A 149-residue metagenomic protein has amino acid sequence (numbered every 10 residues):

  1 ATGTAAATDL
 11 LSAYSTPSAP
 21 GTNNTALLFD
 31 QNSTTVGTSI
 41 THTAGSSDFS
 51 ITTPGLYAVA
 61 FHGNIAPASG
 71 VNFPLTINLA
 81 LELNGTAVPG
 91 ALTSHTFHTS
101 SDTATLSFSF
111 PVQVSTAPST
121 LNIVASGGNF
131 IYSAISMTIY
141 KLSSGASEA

Functional and structural regions predicted by a protein language model:
A1-A149: Extracellular jelly-roll beta-sandwich "head" domains, especially the C-terminal globular C1q domain
